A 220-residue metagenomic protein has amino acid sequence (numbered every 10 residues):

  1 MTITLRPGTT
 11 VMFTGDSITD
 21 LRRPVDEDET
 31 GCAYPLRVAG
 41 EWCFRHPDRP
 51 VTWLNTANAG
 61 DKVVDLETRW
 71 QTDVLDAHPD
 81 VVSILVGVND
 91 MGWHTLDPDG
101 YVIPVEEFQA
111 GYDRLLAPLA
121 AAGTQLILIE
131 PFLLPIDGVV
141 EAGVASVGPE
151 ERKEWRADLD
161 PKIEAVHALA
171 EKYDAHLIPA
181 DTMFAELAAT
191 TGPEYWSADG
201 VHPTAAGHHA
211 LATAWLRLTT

Functional and structural regions predicted by a protein language model:
I3-E29: Short glycine-rich His-centered loop
T4-P7, R37-T52, D65-T220: Alpha-helical cap/lid subdomain in secreted, periplasmic, or secretory-pathway luminal O-acyl-processing enzymes
T14-D16, A59, V86-V88: Glycine-rich beta-strand-to-loop/alpha-helix junction loops that act as flexible
G15, L21, T56, I129-E130: Short beta-strands and strand-loop turn motifs
R22-C32, A57-D61, H94-I103, G200: Acidic/histidine-rich helix-loop elements that form or flank divalent-metal/phosphate-binding sites at the catalytic
